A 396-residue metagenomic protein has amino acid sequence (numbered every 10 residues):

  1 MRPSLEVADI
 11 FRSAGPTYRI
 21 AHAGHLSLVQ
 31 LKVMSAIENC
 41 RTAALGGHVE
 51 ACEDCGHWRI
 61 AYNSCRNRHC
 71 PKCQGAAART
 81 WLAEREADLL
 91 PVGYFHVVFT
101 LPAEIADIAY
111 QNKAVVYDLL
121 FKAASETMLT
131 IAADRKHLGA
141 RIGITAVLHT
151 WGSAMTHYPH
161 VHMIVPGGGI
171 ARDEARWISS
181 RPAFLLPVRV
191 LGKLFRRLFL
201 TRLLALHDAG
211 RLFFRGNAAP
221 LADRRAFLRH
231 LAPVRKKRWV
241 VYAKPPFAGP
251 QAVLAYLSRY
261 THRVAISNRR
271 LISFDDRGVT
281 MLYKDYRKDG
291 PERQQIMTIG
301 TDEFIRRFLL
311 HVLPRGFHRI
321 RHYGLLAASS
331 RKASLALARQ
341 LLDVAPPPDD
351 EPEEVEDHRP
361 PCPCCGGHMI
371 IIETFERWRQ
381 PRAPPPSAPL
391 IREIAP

Functional and structural regions predicted by a protein language model:
M1-P396: Beta->alpha loop/short-helix hinge microenvironment recognizer with preference for catalytic Tyr/His contexts
